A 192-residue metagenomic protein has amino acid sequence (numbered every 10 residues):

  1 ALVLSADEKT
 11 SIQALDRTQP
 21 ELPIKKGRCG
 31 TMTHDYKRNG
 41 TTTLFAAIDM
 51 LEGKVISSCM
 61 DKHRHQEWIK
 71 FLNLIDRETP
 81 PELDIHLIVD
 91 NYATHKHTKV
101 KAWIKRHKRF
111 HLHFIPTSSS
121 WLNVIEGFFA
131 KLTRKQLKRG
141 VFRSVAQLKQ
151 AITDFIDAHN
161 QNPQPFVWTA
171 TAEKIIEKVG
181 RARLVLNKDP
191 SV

Functional and structural regions predicted by a protein language model:
A1, L83-D84: Short coil/turn segments at beta-strand junctions that form active-site/ligand-binding loops
A1-N73, V179-L186: Extended, low-complexity cationic-aromatic segments
K9-I12, M50-E52, Y92-T94, S118-S120 (+1 more regions): Short, solvent-exposed loop/turn segments at secondary-structure junctions
D16, Q147-V192: C-terminal domain-tail junction helix/linker
G30-Y36, H107-V124, G140-F142: RNase H-like polynucleotidyl transferase catalytic core
H63-R64, L87-T98, T117-L122: Acidic, metal-coordinating catalytic cores used for nucleic-acid/nucleotide bond scission and strand-transfer chemistry
H97-R106: Short, aromatic/basic amphipathic alpha-helical patches
I125-Q147, A158-N160: Active-site proximal helix-loop segment of RNase H-like, two-metal nucleases, encompassing DDE(D)
